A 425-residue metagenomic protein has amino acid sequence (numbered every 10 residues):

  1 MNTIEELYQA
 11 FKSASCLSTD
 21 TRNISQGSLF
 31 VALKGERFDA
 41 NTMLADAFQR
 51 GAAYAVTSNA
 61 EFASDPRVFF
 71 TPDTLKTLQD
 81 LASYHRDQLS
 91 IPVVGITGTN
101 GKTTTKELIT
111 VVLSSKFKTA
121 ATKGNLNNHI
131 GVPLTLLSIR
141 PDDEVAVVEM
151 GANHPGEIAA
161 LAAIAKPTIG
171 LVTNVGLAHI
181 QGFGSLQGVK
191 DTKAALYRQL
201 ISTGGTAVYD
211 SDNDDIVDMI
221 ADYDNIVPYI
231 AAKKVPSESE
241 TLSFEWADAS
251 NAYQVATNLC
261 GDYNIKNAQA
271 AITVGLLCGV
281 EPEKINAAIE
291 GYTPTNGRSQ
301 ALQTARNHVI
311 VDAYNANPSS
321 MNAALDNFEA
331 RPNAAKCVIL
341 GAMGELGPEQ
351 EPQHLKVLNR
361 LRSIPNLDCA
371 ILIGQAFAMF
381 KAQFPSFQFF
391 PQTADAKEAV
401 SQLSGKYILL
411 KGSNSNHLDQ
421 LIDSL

Functional and structural regions predicted by a protein language model:
M1-D80, Y84, C260, R331 (+3 more regions): N-terminal leader/targeting and accessory segments in enzymes
G35-F38, T295, A313-S386, S413: Active-site beta-alpha connecting loops in nucleotide-dependent enzymes
T57-D65, L171-H308, A330-A334, N359-C369 (+1 more regions): Acidic, Mg2+-coordinating active-site environments of NTP-dependent enzymes
F69-D73, F387-A396: Short acidic-hydrophobic, aromatic-tinged amphipathic segments that line or gate anion-handling sites
T77-S211, D215-Y223, P332, K406 (+1 more regions): Phosphate-binding loop of NTP-binding sites
I96, N296-R298, S415, D419-Q420: ATP-dependent carboxylate/acyl-activation modules
A163, D395-L403: Short amphipathic alpha-helix with an adjacent loop that forms part of the alpha/beta core around
Y407-D423: Peripheral docking tails and interdomain loops at the edges of cofactor- or intermediate-handling domains
